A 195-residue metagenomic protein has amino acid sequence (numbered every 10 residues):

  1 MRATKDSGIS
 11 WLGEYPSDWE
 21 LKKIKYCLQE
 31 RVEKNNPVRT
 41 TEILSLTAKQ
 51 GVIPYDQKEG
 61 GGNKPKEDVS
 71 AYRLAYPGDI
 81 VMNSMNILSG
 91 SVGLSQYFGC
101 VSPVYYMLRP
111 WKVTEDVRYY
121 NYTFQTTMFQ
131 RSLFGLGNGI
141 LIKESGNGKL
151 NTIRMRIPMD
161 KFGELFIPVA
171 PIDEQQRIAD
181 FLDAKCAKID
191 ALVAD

Functional and structural regions predicted by a protein language model:
R2-N36, E164, P168, I172-R177 (+1 more regions): Non-catalytic DNA-recognition/assembly elements of restriction-modification systems
T4-S10, M85, G99-Y106, I140-D173: A short glycine-rich beta-alpha junction/loop motif
S7-G8, K25-N36, T40-T41, L46-P77: Sequence-specific dsDNA recognition surfaces
E42-G61, N83-Y106, R118, Y122 (+2 more regions): Short, ligand-facing micro-motifs at secondary-structure edges
W111-V117: Ligand-binding loop in jelly-roll beta-barrel domains
